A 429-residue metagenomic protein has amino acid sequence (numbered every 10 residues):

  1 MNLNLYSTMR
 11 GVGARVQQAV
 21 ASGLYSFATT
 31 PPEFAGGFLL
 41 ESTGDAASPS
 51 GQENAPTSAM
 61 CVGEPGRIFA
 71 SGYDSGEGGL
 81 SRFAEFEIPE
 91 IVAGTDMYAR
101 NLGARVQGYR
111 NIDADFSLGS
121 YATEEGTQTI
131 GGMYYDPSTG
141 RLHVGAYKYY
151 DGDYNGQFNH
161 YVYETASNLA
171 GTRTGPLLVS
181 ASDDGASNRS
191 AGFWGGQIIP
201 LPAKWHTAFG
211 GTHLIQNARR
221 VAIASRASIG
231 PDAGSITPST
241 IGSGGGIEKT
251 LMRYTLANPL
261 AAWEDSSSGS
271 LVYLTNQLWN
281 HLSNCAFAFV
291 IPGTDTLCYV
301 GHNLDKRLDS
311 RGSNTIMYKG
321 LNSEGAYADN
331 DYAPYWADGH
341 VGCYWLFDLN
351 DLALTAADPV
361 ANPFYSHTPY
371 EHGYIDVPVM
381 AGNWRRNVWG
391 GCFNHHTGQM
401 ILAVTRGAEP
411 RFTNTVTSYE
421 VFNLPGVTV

Functional and structural regions predicted by a protein language model:
M1-A21, V427-V429: Enriched but not universal
A35-E77: Beta-strand-rich domains and repeat architectures in extracellular enzymes and scaffolds, especially beta-propellers
S50-P65, D115-H143, Y149-D151, G185-R219 (+3 more regions): Structural signature of eukaryotic scaffold interfaces centered on beta-propeller domains
P56, L80-Y135: Blade-loop segments of beta-propeller domains
D74-G79, Y149-D153, L304-R307, G407-R411: Short glycine/acidic-enriched loop and turn motifs that connect beta-strands
L80-A99, Y154-S180, A224-P259, T315-A353 (+1 more regions): Beta-propeller blade signature
N276-W384, G391: Loop/turn-rich, solvent-exposed surfaces of beta-rich toroidal or solenoidal domains
N387-V429: Blade-level signature of beta-propeller repeat domains, shared across WD40, Kelch, NHL, RCC1 and BNR/Asp-box propellers
